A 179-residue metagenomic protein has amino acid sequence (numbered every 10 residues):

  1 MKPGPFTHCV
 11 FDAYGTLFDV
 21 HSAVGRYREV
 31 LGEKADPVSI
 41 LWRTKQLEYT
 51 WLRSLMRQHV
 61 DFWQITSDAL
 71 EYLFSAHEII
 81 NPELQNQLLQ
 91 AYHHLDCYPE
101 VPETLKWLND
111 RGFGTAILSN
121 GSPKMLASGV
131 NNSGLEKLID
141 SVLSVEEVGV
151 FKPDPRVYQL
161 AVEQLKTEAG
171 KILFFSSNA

Functional and structural regions predicted by a protein language model:
M1-L47, A76: Active-site neighborhood of HAD-like aspartate-dependent phosphohydrolases
T7, W107, G114-A116, D140 (+1 more regions): Structural signature of beta-strand start/N-cap positions in the alpha/beta core of ABC transporter nucleotide-binding
V24-G25, S39, R43, W63-E71 (+1 more regions): An amphipathic alpha-helix signature
D36, T50-N86: A metal-dependent, Asp-based hydrolase signature
H59, W63-Q64, N81-I117, A127 (+2 more regions): Short, acidic loop-to-helix structural element flanking the phosphoryl-transfer center in phosphate-processing enzymes
S122-L173: Substrate-recognition "cap/lid" segment bordering the active-site pocket of phosphatases
S177-A179: Conserved beta-strand-loop-alpha-helix junction that forms the acyl-donor binding cleft
